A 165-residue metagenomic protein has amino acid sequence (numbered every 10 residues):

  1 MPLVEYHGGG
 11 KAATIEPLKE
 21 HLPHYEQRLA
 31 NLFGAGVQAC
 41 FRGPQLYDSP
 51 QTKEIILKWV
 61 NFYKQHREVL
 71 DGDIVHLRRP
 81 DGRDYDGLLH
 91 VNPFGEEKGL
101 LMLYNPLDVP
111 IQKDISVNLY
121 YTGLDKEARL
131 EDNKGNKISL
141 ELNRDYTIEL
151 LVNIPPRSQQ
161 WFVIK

Functional and structural regions predicted by a protein language model:
M1-N136, L151-N153: Active-site-proximal substrate-binding groove within the catalytic cores of carbohydrate-active enzymes
S139-K165: C-terminal beta-strand-rich structural cap/linker in extracellular carbohydrate-active enzymes
